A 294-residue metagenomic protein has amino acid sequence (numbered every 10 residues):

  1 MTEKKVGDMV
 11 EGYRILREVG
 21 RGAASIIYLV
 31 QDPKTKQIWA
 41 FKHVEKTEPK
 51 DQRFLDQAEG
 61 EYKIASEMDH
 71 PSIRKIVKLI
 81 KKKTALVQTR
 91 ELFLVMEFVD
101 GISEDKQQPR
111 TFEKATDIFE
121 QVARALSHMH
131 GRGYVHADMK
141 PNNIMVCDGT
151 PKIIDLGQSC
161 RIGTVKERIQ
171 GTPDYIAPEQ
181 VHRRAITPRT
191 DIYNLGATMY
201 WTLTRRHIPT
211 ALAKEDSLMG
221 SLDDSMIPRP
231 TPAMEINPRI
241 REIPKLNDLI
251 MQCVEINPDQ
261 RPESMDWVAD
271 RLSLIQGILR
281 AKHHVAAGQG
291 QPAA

Functional and structural regions predicted by a protein language model:
L16-G22, I27: Protein kinase glycine-rich loop
P49-E67: AlphaC helix of the eukaryotic protein kinase fold
D69-L79: Conserved HxN/HPN-centered segment at the entrance to the catalytic loop of eukaryotic protein kinase-like domains
V87-I102: Conserved short submotifs of the Hanks-type protein kinase catalytic core that shape the nucleotide-binding pocket
I118-F119: Activation segment signature within eukaryotic-like protein kinase domains
R124-Y134: Protein kinase catalytic-loop region centered on the HRD/HxD motif
D191: Conserved catalytic-loop aspartate of Hanks-type protein kinases
